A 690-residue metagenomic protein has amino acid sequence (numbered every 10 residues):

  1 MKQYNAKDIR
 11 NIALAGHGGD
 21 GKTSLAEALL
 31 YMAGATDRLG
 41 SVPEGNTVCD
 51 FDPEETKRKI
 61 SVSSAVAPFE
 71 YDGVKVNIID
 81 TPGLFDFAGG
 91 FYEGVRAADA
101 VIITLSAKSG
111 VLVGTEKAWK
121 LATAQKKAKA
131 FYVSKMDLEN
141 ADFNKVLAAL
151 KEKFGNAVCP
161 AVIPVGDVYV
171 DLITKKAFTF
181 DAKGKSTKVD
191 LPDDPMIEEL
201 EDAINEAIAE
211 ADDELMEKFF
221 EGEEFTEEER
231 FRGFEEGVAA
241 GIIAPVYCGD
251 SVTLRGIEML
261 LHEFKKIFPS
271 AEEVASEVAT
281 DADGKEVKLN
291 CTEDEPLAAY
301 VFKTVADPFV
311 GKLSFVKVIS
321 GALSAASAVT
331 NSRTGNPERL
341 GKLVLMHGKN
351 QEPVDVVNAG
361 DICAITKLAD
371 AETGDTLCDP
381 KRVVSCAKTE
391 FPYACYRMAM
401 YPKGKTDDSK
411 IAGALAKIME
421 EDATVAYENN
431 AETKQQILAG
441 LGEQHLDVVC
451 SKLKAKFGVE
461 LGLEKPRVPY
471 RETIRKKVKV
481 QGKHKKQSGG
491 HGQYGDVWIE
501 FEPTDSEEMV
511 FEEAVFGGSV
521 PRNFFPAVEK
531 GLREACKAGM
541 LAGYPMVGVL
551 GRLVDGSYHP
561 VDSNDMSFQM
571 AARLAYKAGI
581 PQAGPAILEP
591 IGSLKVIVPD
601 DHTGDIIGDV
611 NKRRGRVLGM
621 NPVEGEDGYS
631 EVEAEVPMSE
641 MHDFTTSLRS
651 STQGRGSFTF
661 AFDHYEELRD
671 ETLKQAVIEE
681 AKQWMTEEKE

Functional and structural regions predicted by a protein language model:
M1-E690: Structural and coupling elements of P-loop NTPases
